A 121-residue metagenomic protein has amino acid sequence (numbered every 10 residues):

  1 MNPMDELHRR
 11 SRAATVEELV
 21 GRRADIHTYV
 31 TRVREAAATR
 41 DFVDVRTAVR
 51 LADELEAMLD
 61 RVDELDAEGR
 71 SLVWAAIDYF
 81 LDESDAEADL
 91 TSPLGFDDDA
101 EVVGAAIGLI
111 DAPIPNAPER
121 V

Functional and structural regions predicted by a protein language model:
M1-S71, G104-V121: Terminal, membrane-proximal amphipathic helices and intrinsically disordered targeting/regulatory segments
V73-P115: Amphipathic alpha-helical binding modules
